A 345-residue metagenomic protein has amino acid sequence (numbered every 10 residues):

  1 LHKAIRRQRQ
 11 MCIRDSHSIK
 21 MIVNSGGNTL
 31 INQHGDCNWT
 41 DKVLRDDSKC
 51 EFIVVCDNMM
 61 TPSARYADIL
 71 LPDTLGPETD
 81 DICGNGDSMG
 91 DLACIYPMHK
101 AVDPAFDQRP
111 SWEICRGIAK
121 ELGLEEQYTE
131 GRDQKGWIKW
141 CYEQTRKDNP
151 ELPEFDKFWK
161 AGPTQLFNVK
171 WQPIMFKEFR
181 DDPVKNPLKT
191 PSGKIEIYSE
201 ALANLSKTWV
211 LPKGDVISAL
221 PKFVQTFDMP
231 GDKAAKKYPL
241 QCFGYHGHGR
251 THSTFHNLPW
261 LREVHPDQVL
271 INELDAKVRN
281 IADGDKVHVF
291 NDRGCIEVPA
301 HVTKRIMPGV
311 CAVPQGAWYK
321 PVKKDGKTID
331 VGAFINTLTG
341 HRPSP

Functional and structural regions predicted by a protein language model:
L1-R9, I13: Single conserved hydrophobic/aromatic residue that forms the stacking wall/gate of nucleotide- or nucleobase-binding
S16-I22, G26-N32, C37, K42-L44 (+2 more regions): C-terminal substrate/ligand-recognition segments
G26, K42-T61, P77-D81, N85: Structured mid-domain segments that build the active-site/substrate or prosthetic-cofactor binding neighborhood
N28-H34, M60-R65, E78-D81, E196 (+7 more regions): Flexible loop/turn segments at secondary-structure boundaries
P62-P97: Flexible glycine/proline-rich, aromatic-decorated loop/lid segments
H99-A101, D107, S111-K160, T251-F255 (+2 more regions): Long, contiguous, secondary-structure-rich segments that constitute the structural scaffold of globular domains
I138-P259: Long, low-complexity segments enriched in small/aliphatic residues
